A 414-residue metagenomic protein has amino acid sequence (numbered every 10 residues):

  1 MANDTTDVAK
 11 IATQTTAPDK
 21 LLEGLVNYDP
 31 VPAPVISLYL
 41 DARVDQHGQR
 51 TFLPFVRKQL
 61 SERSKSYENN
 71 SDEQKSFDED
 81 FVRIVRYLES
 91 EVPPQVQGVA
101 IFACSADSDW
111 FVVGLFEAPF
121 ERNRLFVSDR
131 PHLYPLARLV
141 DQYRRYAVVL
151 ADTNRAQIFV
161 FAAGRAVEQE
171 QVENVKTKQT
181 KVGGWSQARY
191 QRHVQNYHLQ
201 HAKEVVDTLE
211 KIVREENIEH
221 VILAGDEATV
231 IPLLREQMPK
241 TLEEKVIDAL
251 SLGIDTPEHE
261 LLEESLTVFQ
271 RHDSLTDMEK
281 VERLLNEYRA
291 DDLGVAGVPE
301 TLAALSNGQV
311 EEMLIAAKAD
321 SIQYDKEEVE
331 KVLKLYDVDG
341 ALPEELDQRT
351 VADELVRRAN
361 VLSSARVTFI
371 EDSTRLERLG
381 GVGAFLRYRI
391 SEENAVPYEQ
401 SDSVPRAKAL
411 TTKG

Functional and structural regions predicted by a protein language model:
M1-G414: Terminal alpha-helical anchor/extension segments at protein ends
